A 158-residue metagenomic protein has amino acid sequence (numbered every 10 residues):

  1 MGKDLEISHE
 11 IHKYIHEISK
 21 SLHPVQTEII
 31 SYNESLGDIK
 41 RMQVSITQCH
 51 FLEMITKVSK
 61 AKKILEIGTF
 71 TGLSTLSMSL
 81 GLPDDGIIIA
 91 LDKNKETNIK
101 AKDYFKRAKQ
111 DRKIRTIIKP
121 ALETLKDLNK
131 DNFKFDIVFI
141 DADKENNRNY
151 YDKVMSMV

Functional and structural regions predicted by a protein language model:
M1-F139, K144-V158: A short alpha-helical cap/connector motif
